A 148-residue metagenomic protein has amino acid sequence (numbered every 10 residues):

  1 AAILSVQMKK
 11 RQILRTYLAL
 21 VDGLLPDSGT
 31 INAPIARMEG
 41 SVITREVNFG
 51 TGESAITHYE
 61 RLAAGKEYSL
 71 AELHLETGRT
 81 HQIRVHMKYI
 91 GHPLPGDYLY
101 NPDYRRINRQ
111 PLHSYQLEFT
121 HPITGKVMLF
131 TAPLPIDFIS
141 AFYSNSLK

Functional and structural regions predicted by a protein language model:
A1-K148: RNA pseudouridine synthases
